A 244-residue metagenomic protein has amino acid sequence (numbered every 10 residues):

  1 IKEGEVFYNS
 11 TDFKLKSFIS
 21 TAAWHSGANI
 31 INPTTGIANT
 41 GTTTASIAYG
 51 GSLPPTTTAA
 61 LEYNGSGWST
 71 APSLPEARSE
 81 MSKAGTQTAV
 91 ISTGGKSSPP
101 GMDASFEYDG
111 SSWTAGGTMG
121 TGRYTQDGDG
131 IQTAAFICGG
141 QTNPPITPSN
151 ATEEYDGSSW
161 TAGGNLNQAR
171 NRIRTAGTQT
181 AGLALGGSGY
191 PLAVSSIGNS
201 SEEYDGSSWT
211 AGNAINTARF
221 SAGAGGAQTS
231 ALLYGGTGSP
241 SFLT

Functional and structural regions predicted by a protein language model:
I1-T244: Polar, enzyme-active/binding microenvironments
